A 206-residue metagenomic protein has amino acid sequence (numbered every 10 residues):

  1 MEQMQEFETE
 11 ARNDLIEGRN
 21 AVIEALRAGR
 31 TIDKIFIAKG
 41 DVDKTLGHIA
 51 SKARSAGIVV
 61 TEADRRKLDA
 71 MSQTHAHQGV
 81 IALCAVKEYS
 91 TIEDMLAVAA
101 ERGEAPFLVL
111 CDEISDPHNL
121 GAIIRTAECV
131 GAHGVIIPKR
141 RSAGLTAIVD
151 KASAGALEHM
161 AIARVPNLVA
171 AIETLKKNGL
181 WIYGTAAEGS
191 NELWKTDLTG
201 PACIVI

Functional and structural regions predicted by a protein language model:
M1-V98: N-terminal positively charged helical leader segments and presequences
R12-N13, F107, H133, A202: The start of beta-strands in P-loop NTPase/AAA+ ATPase cores
E24-T31, G47, I58, A97-W194: RNA substrate-binding interface of SAM-dependent RNA methyltransferases
L198-G200: Charged helix-capping and loop-helix junction motifs
